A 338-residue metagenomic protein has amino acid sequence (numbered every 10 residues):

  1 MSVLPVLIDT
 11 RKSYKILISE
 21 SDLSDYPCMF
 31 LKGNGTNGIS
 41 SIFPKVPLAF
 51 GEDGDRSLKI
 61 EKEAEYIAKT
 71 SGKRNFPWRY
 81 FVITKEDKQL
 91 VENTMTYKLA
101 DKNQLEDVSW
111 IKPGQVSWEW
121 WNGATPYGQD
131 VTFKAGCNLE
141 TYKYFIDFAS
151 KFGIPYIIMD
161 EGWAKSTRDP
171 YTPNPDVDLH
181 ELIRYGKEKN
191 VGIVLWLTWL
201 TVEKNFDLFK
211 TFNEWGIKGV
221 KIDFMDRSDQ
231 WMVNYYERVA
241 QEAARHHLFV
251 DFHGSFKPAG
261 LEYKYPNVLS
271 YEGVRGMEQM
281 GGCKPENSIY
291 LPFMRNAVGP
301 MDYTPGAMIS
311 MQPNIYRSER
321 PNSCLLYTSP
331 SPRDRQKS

Functional and structural regions predicted by a protein language model:
M1-L99, N103: N-terminal accessory beta-strand-rich subdomains and adjacent acidic, glycine-rich linkers that precede catalytic cores
S19-E20, C28-L31, L90-T94, G128-V131 (+3 more regions): Short conserved micro-motifs at the rims of enzyme active sites and ligand-binding pockets
N75-I83, D87-Q89, T94-E140, F152: An acidic-aromatic substrate-binding cleft motif
R79-F81, W118, I158, G219-K221 (+1 more regions): Structured core elements
S117, A149, G186: Conserved hydrophobic/aromatic pocket- or pore-lining residues that grip, position, or stack substrates in active sites
T141-D160: Catalytic domains of carbohydrate-active enzymes, especially glycoside hydrolases
E161-L325: Aromatic- and carboxylate-enriched substrate-binding clefts and catalytic-loop regions of carbohydrate-active enzymes
Y327-Q336: Conserved small/polar residues in nucleotide/adenosyl-binding loops
